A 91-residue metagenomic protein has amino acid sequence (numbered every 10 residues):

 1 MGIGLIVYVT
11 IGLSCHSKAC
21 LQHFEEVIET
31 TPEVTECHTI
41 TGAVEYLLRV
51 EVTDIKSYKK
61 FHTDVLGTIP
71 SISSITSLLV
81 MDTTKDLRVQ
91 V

Functional and structural regions predicted by a protein language model:
M1-V91: A compositional/biophysical signature of low hydrophobicity enriched in polar/charged and small residues
